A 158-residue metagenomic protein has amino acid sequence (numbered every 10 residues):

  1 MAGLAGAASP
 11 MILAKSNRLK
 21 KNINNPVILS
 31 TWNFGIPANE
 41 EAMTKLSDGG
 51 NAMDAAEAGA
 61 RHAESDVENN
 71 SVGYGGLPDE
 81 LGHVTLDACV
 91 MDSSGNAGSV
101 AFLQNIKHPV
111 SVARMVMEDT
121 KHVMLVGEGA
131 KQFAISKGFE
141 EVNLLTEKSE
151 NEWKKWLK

Functional and structural regions predicted by a protein language model:
M1-S16: N-terminal export signals
K20-K158: Proteins synthesized as precursors that undergo proteolytic processing into mature forms
